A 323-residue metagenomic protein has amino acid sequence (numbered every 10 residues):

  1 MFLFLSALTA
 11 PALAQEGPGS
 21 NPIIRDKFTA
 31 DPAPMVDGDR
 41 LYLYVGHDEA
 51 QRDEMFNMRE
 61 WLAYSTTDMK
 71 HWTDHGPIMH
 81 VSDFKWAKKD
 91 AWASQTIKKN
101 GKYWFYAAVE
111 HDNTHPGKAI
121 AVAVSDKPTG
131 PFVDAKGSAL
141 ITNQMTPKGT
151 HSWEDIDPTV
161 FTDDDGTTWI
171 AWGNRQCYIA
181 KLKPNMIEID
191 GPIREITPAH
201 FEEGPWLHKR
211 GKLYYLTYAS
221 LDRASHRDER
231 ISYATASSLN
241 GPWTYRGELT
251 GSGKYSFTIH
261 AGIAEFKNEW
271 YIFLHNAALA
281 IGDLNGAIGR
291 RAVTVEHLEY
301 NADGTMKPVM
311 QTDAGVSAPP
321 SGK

Functional and structural regions predicted by a protein language model:
M1-A10: Bacterial N-terminal signal peptides
L13-K323: Carbohydrate-active catalytic/glycan-binding domains of CAZyme proteins, especially the secreted or lumenal ectodomains
